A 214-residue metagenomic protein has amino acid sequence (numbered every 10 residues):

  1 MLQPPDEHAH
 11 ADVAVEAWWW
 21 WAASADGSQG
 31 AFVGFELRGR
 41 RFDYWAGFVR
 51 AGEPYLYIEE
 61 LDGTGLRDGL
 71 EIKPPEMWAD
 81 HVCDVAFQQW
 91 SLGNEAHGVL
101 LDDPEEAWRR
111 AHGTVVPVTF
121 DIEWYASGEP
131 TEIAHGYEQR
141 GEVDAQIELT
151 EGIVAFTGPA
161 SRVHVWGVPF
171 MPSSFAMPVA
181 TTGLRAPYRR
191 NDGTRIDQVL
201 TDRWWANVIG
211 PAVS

Functional and structural regions predicted by a protein language model:
M1-S214: Targeting-peptide/extracellular-domain and disordered-appendage signature
